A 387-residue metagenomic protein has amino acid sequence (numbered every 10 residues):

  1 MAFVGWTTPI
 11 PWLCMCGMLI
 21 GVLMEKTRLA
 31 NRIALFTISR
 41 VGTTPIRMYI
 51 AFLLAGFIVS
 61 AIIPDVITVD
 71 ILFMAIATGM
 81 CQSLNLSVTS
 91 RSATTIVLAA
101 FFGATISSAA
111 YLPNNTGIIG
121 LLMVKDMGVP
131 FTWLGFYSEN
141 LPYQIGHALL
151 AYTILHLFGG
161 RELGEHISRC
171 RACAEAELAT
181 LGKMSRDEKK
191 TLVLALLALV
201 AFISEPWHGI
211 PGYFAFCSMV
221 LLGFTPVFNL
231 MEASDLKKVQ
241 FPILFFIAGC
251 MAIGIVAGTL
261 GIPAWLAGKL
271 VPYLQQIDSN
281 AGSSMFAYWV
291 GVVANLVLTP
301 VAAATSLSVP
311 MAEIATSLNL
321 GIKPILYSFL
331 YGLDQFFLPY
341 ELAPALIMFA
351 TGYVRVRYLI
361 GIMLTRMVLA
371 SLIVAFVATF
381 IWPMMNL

Functional and structural regions predicted by a protein language model:
M1-A2, T153-G160, S185-K189, L197-K238: Flexible hinge motifs at transmembrane-helix junctions and intramembrane kinks/re-entrant loops in multi-pass membrane
A2-N31, L53-I58, I62, A233-W265 (+1 more regions): Core transmembrane alpha-helical segments of multi-pass membrane transporters/permeases
A2-P9, F131-P142, S204-F214, D235-V239 (+2 more regions): Interfacial loop-to-helix junctions that mark the boundaries of transmembrane helices in multi-pass membrane
T8-I10, G21-N31, S60-L72, S107-T116 (+4 more regions): Short helix-coil transition sites and intra-membrane helix breaks within transmembrane domains of multi-pass
T8-M18, I63-T68, F136-Y152, P324-D334: Alpha-helical transmembrane segments
I38-A109, N115-M127, P300-Y331: Hydrophobic transmembrane alpha-helices that form the pore/transport pathway of multi-pass ion and small-solute
S87-G103, S107-G120, V124-L181, V193 (+2 more regions): Juxtamembrane and boundary regions of transmembrane helices in multi-pass small-molecule transporters and channels
Y111-N114, A201, C250-G268, I373-W382: Hydrophobic alpha-helical transmembrane segments in multi-pass integral membrane proteins
